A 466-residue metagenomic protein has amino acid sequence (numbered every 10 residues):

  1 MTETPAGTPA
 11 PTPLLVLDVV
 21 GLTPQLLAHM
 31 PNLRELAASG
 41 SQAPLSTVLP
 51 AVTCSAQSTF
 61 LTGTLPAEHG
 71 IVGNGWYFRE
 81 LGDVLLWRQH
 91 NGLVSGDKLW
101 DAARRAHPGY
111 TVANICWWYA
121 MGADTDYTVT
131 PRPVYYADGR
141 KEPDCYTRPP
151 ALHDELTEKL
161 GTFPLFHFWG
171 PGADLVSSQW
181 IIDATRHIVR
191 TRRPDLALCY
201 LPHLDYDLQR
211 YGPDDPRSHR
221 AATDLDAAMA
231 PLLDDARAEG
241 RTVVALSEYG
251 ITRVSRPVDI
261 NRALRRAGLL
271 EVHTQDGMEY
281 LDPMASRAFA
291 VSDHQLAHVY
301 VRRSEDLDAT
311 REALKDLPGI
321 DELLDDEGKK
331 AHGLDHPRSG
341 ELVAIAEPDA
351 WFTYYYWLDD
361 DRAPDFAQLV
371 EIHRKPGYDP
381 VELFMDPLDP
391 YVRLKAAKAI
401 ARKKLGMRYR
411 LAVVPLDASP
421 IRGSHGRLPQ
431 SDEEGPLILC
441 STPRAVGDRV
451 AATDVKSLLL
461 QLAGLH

Functional and structural regions predicted by a protein language model:
M1-A10, G464-H466: Basic/polar N-terminal segments that are highly enriched at the extreme N-terminus, encompassing both cleavable
T4, T64-G212, D224, S286-V291 (+9 more regions): His/Asp/Glu-rich, glycine-adjacent segments that coordinate divalent cations and/or stabilize oxyanion chemistry on
P9-Q25, L36, F60, A103 (+7 more regions): Beta-strand elements within well-structured catalytic alpha/beta cores of enzymes that handle phosphate/sulfate esters
A10, A51-V52, W76-G92, G96-D97 (+2 more regions): Secreted, luminal/periplasmic, and some membrane-associated catalytic domains that remodel anionic oxygen-ester
L14-V19, A38-P44, V52-Q57, N74-R88 (+2 more regions): Glycine-/proline-rich flexible loop or hinge segments
G21-P24, P50-A51, P66, W117-G122 (+4 more regions): Short, solvent-exposed loop/turn segments at secondary-structure junctions
Q25-E68, T111-A113: Short, structured active-site-proximal loop/turn typified by the sulfatase FGly-forming signature C/S-X-P-X-R
F384, R393-H466: C-terminal substrate/ligand-recognition segments
